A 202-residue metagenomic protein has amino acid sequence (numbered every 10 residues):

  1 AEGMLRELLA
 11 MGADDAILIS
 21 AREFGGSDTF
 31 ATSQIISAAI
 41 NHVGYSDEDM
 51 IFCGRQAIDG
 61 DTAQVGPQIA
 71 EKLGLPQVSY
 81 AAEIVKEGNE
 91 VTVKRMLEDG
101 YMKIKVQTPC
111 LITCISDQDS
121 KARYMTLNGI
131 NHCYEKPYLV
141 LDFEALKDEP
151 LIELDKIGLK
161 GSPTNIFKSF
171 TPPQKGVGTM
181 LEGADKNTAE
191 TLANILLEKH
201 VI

Functional and structural regions predicted by a protein language model:
E2-A39: A glycine-rich helix N-cap at a beta->alpha junction
M11-G12, L73, Q107: Short, structured coil segments at secondary-structure junctions
D14, D49-M50, P109: Conserved acidic residues
I19-S20, C53-R55, K94, T113-I115: Short beta-strand segments
S20-F24, Q56-A57, A81-V85, D117: Short, ordered loop/turn segments at secondary-structure junctions
I40-E48: Glycine-rich phosphate-binding loop signature in dinucleotide/nucleotide-binding domains
G60-L73: Short Gly/Thr/Asp-enriched flexible loops that form oxyanion-binding sites at enzyme active sites
A81-I202: Electrostatically charged, flexible surface regions
